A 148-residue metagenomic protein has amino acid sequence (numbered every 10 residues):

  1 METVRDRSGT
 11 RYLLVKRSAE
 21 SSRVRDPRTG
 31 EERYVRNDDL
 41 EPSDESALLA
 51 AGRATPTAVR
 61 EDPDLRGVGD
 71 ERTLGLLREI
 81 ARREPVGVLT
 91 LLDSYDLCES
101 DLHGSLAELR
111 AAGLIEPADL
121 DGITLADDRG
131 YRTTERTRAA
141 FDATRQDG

Functional and structural regions predicted by a protein language model:
M1, L120, T144-G148: Terminal disorder- and signal-encoded targeting elements
M1-T57: DNA-contacting interfaces and partner/effector-binding or oligomerization modules in DNA-centric proteins
A19-E20, T124-D127: Short acidic/glycine-enriched loop/turn segments that link adjacent beta-strands
A50-L76: Short alpha-helical segments that sit at the start of domains
G75-R83: Short amphipathic alpha-helical elements of helix-turn-helix/winged-helix folds
R83-Y95: Short acidic, hydrophobic short linear motifs in intrinsically disordered regions
D96-A112, P117, D128: Short amphipathic alpha-helical interaction segments
R129-G148: Short, amphipathic alpha-helical interaction segments positioned at domain boundaries
